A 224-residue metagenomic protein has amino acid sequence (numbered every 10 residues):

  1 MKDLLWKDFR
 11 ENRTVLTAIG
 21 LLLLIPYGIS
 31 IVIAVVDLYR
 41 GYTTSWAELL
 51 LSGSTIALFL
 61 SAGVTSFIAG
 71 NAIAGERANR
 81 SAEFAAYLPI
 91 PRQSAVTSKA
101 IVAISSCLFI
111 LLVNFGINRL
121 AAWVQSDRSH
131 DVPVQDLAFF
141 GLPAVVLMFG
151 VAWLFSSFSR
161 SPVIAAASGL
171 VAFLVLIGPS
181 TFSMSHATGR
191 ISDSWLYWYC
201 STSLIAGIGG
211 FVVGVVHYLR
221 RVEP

Functional and structural regions predicted by a protein language model:
M1-L23: Aromatic- and glycine-rich beta-strand/loop motifs that create alpha-glucan
L4-L5, A206-P224: Junction motif at the cytosolic side of a transmembrane helix
L5, F9, R13, R92-I104: Interfacial transmembrane-helix starts/ends
L21-L24, W153, V163-L176: Central hydrophobic cores of alpha-helical transmembrane segments in multi-pass integral membrane proteins
Y27-G70, T97-A166: Secretory targeting signals
S66-A86: Transmembrane helix boundary and interhelical loop/hinge segments in multi-pass membrane proteins
A86-R92: Short helix-to-coil transition segments within interhelical loops that connect adjacent transmembrane helices
T181-C200: Extracellular/periplasmic helix-loop-helix junctions in multi-pass membrane proteins
